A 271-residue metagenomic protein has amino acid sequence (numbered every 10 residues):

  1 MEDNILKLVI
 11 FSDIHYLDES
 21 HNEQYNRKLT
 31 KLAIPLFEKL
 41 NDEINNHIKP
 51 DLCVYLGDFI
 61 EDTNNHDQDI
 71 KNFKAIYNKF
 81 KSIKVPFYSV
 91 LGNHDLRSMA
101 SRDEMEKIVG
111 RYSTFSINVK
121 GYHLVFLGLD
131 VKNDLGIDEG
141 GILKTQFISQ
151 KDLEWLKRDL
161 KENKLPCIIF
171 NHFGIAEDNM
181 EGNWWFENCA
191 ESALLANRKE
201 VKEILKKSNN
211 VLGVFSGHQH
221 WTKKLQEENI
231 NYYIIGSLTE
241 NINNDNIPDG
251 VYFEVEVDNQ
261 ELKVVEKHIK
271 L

Functional and structural regions predicted by a protein language model:
M1-D67: N-terminal active-site segment of His-dependent metallophosphoesterases
L6, D51, T114, G121-Y122 (+1 more regions): Alpha/beta-hydrolase fold active-site loops
I10-S12, L52-D58, P86-N93, L127 (+3 more regions): Active-site neighborhood of phospho(di)ester-bond hydrolases with catalytic His/Asp-centered motifs
I14-L17, F59-D62, N93-R97, D130-N133 (+3 more regions): Solvent-exposed loop/turn segments at secondary-structure junctions within structured extracellular/periplasmic domains
E23-K31, E139-K144, W184-E191: Short glycine-enriched, charge-decorated loop/helix-capping segments at active-site entrances that position
R27, N65-N163, E200-V211, L225-E266: Extended active-site neighborhood of metal-dependent phosphoesterases/phosphodiesterases
N163-M180: Short acidic, glycine-rich surface-loop motifs adjacent to enzyme active sites
A176-L205, N210-V214, Y232: Catalytic pocket-lining loop regions of alpha/beta-barrel enzymes, especially the amidohydrolase/enolase/GH5 lineages
